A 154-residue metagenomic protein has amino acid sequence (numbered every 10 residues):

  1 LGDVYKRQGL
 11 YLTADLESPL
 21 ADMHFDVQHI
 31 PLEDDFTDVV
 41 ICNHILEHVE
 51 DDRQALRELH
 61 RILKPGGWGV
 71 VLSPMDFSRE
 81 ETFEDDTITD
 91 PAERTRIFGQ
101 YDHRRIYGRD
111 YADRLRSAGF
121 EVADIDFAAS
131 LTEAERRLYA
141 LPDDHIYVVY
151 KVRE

Functional and structural regions predicted by a protein language model:
L1-Y5: Short, small-residue-biased leader/transition segments that mark boundaries at the very start of proteins
T13: Conserved SAM-binding motif I beta-strand of class I
E17: Conserved SAM/SAH-binding beta-strand->alpha-helix loop
H24: Conserved residues in the N-terminal Rossmann fold of short-chain dehydrogenase/reductase
V27-V40: A short acidic, Gly/Pro-enriched loop at the edge of an enzyme's catalytic core that lines a small-molecule cofactor
D38-E50: A short SAM/SAH-binding and catalytic strip from SAM-dependent methyltransferases
E50-L59, K64-E154: S-adenosyl-L-methionine-dependent methyltransferase catalytic module, highlighting the catalytic core
